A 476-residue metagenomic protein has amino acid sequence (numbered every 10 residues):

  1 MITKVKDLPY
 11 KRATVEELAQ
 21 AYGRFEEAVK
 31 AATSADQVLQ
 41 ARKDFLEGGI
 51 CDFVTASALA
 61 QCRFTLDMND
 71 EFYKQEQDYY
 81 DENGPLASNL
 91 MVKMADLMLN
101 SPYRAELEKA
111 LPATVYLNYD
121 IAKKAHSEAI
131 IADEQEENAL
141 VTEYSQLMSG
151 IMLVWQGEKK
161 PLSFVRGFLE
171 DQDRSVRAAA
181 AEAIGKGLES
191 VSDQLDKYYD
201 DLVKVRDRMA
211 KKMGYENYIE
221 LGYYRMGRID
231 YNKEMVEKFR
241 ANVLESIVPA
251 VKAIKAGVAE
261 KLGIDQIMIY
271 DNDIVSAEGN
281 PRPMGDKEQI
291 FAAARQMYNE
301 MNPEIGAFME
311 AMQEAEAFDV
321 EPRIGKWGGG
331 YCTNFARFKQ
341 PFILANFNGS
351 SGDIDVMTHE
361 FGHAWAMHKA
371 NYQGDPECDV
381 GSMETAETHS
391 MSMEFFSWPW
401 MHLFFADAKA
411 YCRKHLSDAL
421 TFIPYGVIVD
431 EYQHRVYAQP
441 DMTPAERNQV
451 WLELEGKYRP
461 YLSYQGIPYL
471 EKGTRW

Functional and structural regions predicted by a protein language model:
M1-N280, G456: A well-structured
A125-H126, E182-V191, Y231-E237, N272-P283 (+6 more regions): Glycine- and acidic
Y199-E216, I254-V258, G362-Y372, M391-D407: Long, well-ordered alpha-helical segments
E245-S246, A370, G381-A410, K414-S417 (+1 more regions): Post-HExxH zinc-binding segment in Zn-dependent metallohydrolases
K261, D273, A277-F338, S350-S351: Auxiliary, metal-adjacent structural segments of Zn-dependent hydrolase domains
I264-A293, A366, K414-F422, V427: Long, K/E/R/D-enriched contiguous segments that form extended
A345-A370, S390-M391, F395, Y432: Active-site recognition of the HExxH zinc-binding catalytic motif
P399-W476: Long, amphipathic alpha-helical stalk/connector segments used for oligomerization, subunit docking, or mechanical
